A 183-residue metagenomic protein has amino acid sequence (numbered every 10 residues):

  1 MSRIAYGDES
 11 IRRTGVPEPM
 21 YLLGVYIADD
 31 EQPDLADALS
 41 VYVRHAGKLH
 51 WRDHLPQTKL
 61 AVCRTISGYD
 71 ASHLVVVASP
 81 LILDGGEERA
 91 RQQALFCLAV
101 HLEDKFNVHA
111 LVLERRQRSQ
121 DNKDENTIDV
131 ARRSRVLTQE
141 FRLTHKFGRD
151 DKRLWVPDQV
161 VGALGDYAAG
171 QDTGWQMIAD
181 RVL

Functional and structural regions predicted by a protein language model:
M1-L183: Phosphate-ester processing/binding pockets and catalytic centers
